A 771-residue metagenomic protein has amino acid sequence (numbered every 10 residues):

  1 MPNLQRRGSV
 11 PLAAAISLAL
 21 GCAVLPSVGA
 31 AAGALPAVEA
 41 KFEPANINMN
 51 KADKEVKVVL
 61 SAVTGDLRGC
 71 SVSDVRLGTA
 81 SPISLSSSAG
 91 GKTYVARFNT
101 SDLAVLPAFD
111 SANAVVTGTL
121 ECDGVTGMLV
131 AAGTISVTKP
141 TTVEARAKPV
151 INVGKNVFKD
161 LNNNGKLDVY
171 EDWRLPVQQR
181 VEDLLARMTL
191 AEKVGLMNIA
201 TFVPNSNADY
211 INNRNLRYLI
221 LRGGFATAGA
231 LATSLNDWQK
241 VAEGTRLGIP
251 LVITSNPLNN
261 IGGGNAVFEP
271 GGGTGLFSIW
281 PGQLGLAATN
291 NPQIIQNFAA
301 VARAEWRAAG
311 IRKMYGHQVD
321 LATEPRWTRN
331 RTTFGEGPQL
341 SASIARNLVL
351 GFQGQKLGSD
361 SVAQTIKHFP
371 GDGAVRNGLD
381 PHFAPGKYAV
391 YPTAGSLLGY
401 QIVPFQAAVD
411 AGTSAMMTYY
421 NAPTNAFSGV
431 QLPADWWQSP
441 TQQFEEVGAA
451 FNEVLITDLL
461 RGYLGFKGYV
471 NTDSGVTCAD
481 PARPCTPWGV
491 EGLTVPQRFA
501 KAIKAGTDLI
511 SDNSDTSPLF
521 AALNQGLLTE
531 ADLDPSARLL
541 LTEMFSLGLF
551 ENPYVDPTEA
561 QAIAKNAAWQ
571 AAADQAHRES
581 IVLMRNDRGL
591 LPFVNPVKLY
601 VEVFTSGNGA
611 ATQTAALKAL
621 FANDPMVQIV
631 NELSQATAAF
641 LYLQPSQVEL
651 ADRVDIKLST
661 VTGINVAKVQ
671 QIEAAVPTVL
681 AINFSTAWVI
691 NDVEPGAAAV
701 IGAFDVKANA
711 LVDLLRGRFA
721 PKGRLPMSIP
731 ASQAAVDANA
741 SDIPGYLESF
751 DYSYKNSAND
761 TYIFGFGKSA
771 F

Functional and structural regions predicted by a protein language model:
P2-A15: Bacterial N-terminal signal peptides that target proteins for export
A13-V24: Bacterial N-terminal signal peptides
A31-T201, N205-R222: Calcium-binding acidic motifs and repeat modules
T142-N152, L161, A308, D435-S439 (+5 more regions): C-terminal non-catalytic regions of proteins with extracellular/luminal or membrane-system context
T142-P370, V375, Y400-M417, Q442-D512 (+5 more regions): N-terminal beta-rich core of secreted/periplasmic extracellular enzymes
A200-V203, P257-L258, D320-L321, Q364-G373 (+6 more regions): A glycine-rich phosphate-binding loop feature that marks nucleotide/adenosyl-phosphate handling sites
R329, P385-P392, W437-E445, A479-T507 (+4 more regions): Short beta-alpha connecting loops at secondary-structure transitions that line or flank enzyme active sites
R376-S396, S659: Binuclear metal-dependent hydrolase catalytic cores centered on His/Asp/Glu-rich metal-binding motifs
